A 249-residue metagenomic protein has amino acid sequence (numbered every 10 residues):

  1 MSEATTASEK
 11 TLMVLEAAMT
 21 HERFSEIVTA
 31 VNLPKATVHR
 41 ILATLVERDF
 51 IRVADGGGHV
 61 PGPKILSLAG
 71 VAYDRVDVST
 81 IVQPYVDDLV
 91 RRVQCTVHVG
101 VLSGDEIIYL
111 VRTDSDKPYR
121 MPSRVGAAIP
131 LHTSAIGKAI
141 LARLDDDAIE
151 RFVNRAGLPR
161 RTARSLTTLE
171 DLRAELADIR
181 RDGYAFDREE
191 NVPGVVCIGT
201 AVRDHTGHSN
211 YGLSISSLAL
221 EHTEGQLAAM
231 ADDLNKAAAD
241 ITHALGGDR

Functional and structural regions predicted by a protein language model:
M1-T80, D87, A239, H243-G247: N-terminal helix-turn-helix
M19, G137, L141, D145 (+3 more regions): Short amphipathic alpha-helical signal-transduction/dimerization elements
I51-R52, V99-G100, V202: A structural signal for short hydrophobic beta-strand segments in well-ordered beta-sheet cores
D55, S103, Y211: A cytosolic small-molecule/anion-sensing beta-strand core signal
G70-P118, R143-D147, R155, L172-D178: All-alpha effector-binding/dimerization core of bacterial HTH-type transcriptional repressors
Y119-N191: Short, solvent-exposed recognition segments
R151, A156-G157, A238-R249: Cysteine/selenocysteine-centered motifs that mediate thiol-based redox chemistry or coordinate metal-sulfur cofactors
T168-A238: Extended hydrophobic
